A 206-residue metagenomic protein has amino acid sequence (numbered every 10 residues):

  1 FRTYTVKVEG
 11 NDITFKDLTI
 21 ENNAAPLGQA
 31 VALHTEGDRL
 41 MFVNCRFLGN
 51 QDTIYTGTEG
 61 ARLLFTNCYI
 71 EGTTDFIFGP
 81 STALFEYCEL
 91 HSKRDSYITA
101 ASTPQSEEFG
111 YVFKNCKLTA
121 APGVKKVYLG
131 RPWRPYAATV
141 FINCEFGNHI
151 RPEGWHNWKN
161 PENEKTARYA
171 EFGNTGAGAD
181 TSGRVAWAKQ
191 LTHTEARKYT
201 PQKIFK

Functional and structural regions predicted by a protein language model:
F1-K206: Sequence-level preference for short, compositionally simple segments enriched in small aliphatic or small polar residues
